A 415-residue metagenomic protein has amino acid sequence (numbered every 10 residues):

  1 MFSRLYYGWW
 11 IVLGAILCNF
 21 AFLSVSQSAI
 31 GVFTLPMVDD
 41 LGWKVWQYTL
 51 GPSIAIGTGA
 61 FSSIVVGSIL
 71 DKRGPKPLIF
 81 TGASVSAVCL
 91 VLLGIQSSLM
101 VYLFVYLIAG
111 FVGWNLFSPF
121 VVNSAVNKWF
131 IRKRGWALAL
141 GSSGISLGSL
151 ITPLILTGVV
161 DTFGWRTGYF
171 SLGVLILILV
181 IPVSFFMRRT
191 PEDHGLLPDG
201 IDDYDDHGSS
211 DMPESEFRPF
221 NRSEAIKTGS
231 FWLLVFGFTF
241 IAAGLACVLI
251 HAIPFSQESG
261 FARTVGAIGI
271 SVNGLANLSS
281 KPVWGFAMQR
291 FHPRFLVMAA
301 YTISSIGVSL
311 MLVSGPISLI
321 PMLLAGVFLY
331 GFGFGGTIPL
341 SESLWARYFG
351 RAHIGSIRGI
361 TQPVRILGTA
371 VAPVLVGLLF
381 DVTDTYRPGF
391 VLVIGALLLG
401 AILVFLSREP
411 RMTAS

Functional and structural regions predicted by a protein language model:
W10-V45, V248-I253: Extracytoplasmic
F20, V101-F117, T239, M322-G335: Hydrophobic core of transmembrane alpha-helices in multi-pass small-molecule transporters, especially MFS/SLC-type
S26-T34, S223-S279: Extracytoplasmic gate region of multi-pass secondary transporters
S62-G74, K281-H292, F380: Helix-to-loop junctions at the C-terminal end of transmembrane segments in multipass secondary transporters
S84-S97, I303-P316: C-terminal ends and interior cores of transmembrane alpha-helices in multi-pass membrane transporters/permeases
L107-S143, G350: Cytoplasmic helix-loop-helix junction between adjacent transmembrane helices in 12-TM secondary transporters
I145-E192: Helix-loop-helix hairpin linking two adjacent transmembrane segments in secondary transporters
S149, Y348-T383: A late C-terminal transmembrane helix in Major Facilitator Superfamily
